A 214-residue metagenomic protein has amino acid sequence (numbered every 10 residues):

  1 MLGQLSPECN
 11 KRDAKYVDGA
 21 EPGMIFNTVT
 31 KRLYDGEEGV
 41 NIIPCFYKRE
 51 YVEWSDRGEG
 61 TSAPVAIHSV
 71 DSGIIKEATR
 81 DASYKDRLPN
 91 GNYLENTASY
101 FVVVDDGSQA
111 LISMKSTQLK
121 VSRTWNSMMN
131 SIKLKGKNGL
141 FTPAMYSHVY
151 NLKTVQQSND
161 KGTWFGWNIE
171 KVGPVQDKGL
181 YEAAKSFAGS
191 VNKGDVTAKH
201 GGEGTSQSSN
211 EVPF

Functional and structural regions predicted by a protein language model:
M1-L5, V191-F214: Acidic, gly/ser/pro-rich intrinsically disordered tails
M1-Q109, N159-D160, W164-G166, V172-Q176 (+1 more regions): OB-fold ssDNA-binding interfaces and closely related basic DNA-contact patches used across DNA replication/repair
P7, R123, S127-L134, E182 (+1 more regions): Charged/polar, solvent-exposed surface patches and flexible loops
N96-V172: Extended serine/threonine-enriched, polar tracts that run as long, contiguous segments within proteins
N168-K193: Structured partner-binding subdomains within large eukaryotic complex subunits
